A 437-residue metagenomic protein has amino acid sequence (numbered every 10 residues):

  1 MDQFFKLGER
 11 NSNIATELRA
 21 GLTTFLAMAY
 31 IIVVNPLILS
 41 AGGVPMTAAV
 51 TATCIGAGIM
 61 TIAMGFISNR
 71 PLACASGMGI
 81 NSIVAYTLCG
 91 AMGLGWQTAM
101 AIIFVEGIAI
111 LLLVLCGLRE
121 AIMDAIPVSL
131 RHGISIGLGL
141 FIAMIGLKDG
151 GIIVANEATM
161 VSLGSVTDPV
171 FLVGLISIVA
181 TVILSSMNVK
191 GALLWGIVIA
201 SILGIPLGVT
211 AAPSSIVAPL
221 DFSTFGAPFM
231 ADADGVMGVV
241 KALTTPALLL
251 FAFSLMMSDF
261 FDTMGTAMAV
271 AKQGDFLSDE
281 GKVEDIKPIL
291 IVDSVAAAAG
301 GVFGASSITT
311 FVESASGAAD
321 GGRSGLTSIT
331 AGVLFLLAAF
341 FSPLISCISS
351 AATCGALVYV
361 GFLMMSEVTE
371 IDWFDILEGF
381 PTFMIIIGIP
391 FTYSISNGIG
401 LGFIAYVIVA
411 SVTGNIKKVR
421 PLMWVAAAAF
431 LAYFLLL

Functional and structural regions predicted by a protein language model:
M1-A48, V161-L163, W195-K287, L431-A432: Helix-loop-helix hairpins and the membrane-proximal interhelical loops of multi-pass alpha-helical transport proteins
M1-N35, G56, S76-Y86, G90-L138 (+1 more regions): Helix-loop-helix junctions within the multi-pass membrane cores of secondary transporters/permeases
L18, I38, I122, G191 (+3 more regions): Residue-level signature of catalytic and energy-coupling elements of molecular machines, predominantly ATP/GTP-dependent
G42-I62: Loop-to-helix transition at the N-terminal end of transmembrane alpha-helices
T51, A101-F104, F253, I291 (+1 more regions): Internal alpha-helical transmembrane segments of multi-pass membrane proteins, especially GPCRs
M60-L72, V182-N188, S254-D262, D293-F303 (+3 more regions): Transmembrane alpha-helix interface/packing and boundary motifs in multi-pass membrane proteins, characterized by
M92-P206, T210, I329-L437: Membrane-embedded alpha-helical modules
